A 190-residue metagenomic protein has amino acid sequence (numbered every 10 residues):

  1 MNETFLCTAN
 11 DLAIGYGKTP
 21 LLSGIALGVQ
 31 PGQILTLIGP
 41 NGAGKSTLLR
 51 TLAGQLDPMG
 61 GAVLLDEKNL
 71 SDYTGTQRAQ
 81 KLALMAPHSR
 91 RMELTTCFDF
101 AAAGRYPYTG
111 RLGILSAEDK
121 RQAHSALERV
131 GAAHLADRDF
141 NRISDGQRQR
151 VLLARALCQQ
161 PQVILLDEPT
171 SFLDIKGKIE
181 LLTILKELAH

Functional and structural regions predicted by a protein language model:
C7-A9, L22-G24: Conserved structural motif at the start of ABC-family nucleotide-binding domains
I38-P40: The feature captures the beta-strand-to-loop junction immediately N-terminal to the Walker
A53: Helix-to-loop junction immediately C-terminal to a conserved catalytic motif
G61-N69, R78: Conserved ABC transporter NBD signature motif
I114, D139-I143, Q147: Conserved ABC ATPase signature
Q160: Conserved catalytic motifs of ABC-family nucleotide-binding domains
I164-E168, L173: Catalytic Walker B motif of ABC-type/P-loop ATPase nucleotide-binding domains
